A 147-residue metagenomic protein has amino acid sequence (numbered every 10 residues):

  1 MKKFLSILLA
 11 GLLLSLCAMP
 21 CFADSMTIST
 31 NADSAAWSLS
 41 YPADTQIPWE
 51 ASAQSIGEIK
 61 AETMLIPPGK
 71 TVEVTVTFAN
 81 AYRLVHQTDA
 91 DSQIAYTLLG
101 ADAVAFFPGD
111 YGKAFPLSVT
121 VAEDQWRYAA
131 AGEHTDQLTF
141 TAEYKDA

Functional and structural regions predicted by a protein language model:
M1-S6: Positively charged n-region of N-terminal signal peptides that target proteins for export
L8, C17, Q54-G57, I94: Serine/proline-rich low-complexity intrinsically disordered segments, especially terminal tails, linkers
L14-F22: C-terminal segment of classical bacterial N-terminal signal peptides
F22-Q87, F106-A147: N-terminal small/polar-rich segments of proteins
Y82-A103: Extracellular/luminal ectodomains and secreted, surface-exposed scaffolds of diverse proteins
